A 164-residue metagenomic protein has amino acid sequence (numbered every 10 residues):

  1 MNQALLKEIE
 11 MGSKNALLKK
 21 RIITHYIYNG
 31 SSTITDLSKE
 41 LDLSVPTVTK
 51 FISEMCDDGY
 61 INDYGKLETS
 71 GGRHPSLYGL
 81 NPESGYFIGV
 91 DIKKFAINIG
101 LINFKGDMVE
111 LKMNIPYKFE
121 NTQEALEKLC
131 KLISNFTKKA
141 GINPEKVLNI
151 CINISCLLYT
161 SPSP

Functional and structural regions predicted by a protein language model:
M1-T35, K39: Extreme N-terminal segment that seeds HTH/winged-HTH DNA-binding domains in transcriptional regulators
K7-L17, T33, K66-S84: Short, cationic-aromatic polyanion-contact patches
T33-D63: N-terminal helix-turn-helix
S76-V109: Gly/Thr-rich phosphate-binding beta-strand-loop-beta motif of the actin/hexokinase/Hsp70
L111-I142: N-terminal phosphate-binding loop and adjacent alpha-helix
K146-I154: Short glycine-rich phosphate-binding loop at a beta-alpha junction
Y159-P164: Conserved small/polar residues in nucleotide/adenosyl-binding loops
